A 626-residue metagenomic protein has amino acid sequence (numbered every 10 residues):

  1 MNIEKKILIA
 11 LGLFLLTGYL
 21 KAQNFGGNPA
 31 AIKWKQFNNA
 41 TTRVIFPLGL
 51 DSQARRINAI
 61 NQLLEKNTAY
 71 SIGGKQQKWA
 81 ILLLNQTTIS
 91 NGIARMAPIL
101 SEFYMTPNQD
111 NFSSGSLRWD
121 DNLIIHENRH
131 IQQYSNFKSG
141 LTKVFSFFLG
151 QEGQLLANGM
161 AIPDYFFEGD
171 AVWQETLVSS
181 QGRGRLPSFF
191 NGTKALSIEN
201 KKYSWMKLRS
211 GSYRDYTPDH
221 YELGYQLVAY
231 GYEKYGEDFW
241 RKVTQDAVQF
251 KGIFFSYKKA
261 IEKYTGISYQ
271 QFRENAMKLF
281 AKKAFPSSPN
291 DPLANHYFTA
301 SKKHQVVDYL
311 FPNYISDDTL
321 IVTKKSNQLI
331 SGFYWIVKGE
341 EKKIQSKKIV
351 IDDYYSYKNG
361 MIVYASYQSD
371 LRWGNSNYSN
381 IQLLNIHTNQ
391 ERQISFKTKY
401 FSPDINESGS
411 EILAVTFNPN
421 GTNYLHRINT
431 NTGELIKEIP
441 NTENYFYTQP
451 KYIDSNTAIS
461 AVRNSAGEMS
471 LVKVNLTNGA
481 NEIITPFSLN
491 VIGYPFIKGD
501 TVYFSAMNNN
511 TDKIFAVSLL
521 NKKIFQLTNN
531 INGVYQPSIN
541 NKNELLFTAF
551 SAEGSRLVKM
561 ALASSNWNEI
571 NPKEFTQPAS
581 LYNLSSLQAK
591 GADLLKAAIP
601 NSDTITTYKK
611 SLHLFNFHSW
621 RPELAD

Functional and structural regions predicted by a protein language model:
A22-A157, P163, S256: Juxtacatalytic substrate-recognition/specificity segment
F25-G26, K33-Q36, V243-Q245, Q249-G360 (+1 more regions): Beta/coil-rich, acidic/histidine-enriched accessory regions frequently appended to metallopeptidases
P29, R118-L123, F137-A229, E233-K234 (+3 more regions): Acidic/His/Gly-enriched intrinsically disordered linker/tail segments that often contain short helix/coil "MoRF-like"
G184, S188, Q305-V307, K324-F333 (+11 more regions): A flexible loop/linker signature enriched in serine peptidases of the S9 family
H296-K303, E340-S346, Q390-S395, E434-P440 (+2 more regions): A short beta-strand motif characteristic of beta-propeller blades
D317-T319, N359-G360, S408-S410, S455-T457 (+2 more regions): Short coil/turn segments that connect the beta-strands within blades of beta-propeller domains
V337-G339, N385-N389, N429-G433, N475-G479 (+2 more regions): Short loop/turn segments that connect beta-strands within beta-propeller blades
A506, S564-D626: Outer-membrane beta-barrel initiation region
